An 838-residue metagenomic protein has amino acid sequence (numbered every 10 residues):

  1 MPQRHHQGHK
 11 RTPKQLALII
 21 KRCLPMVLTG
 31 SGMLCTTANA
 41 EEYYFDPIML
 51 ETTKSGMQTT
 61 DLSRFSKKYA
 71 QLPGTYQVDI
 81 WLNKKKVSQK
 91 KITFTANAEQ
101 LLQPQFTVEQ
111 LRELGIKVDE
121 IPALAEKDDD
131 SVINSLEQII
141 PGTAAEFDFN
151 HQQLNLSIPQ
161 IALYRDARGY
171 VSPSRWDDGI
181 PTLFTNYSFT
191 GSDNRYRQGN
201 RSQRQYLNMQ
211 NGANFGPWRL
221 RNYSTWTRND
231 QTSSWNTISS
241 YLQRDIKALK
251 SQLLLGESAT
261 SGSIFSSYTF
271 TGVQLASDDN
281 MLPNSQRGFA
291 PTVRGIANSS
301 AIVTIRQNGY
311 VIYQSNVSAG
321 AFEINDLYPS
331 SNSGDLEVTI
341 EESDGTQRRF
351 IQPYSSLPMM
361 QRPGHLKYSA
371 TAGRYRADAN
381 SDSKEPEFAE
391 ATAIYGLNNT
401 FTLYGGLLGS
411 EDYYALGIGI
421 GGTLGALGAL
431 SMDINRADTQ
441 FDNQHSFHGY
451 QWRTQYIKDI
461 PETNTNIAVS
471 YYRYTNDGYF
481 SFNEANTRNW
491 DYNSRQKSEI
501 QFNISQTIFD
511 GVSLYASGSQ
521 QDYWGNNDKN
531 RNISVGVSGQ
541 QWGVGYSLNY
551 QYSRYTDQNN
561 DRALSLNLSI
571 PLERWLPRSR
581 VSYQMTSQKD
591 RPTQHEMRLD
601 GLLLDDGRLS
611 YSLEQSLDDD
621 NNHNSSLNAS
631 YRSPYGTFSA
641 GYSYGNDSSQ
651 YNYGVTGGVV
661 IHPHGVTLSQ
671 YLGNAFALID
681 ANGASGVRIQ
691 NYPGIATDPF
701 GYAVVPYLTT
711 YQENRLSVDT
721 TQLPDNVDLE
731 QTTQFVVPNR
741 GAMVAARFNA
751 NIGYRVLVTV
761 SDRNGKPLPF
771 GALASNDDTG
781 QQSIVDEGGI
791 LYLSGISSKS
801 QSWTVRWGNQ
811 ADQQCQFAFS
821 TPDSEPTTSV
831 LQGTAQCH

Functional and structural regions predicted by a protein language model:
P2-R4, G8, A17-T29, T37-R287 (+2 more regions): Post-signal-peptide, soluble extracytosolic/periplasmic N-terminal scaffold domains of envelope/secretory systems
L72-F94, G683-P693, N764-D778: Short, ordered, surface-exposed loop/turn motifs in non-cytosolic proteins
K91-T93, G694-Y702, T779-I790: Short, acidic Ser/Thr/Gly-rich low-complexity loop/linker segments typical of extracellular and cell-surface proteins
A98-F106, L327-S333, Y702-P724, D728 (+2 more regions): Short Pro-Gly-centered beta-turn/loop motif in secreted/extracellular proteins
A162, G191-R195, P217, W226-D230 (+17 more regions): Transmembrane beta-strands of outer-membrane beta-barrel pores
W176, Q203-G216, N236-L249, E385-N399 (+12 more regions): Feature captures outer-membrane beta-barrel proteins of Gram-negative bacteria and organelles
T185-F189, N222, L253-L255, Y368-A372 (+8 more regions): Membrane-embedded beta-strand positions of outer-membrane beta-barrel proteins
G295, A677-A681, Y754-D762: A short, amphipathic beta-strand motif
